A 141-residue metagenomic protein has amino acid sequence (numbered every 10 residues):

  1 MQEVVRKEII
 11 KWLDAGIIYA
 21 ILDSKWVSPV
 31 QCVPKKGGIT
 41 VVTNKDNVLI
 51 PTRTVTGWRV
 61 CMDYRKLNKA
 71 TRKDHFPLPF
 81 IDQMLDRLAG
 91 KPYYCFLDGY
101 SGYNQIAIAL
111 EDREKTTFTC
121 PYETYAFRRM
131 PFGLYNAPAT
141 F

Functional and structural regions predicted by a protein language model:
M1-F141: Retroelement reverse transcriptase polymerase core
